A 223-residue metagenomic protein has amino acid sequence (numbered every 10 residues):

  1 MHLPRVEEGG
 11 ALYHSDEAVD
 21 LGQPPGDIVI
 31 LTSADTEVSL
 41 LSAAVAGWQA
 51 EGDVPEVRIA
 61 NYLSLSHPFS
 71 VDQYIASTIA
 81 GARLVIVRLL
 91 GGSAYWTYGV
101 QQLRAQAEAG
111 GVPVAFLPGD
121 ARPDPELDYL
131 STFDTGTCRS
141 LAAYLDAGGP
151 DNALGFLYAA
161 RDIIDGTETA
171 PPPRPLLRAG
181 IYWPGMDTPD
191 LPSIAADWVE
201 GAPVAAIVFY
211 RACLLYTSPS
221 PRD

Functional and structural regions predicted by a protein language model:
M1-Y13, D20, P24-D27, S64-F69 (+3 more regions): Structured catalytic cores of large enzymes
G9-H14, P55-A76, R222: A short, well-structured beta->alpha microelement
L12, T36-L41, L215: Short N-terminal binding/cap micro-motifs at the start of the first secondary-structure element
D27, L40-A44, V71: Short, glycine/acidic-enriched capping/hinge loops at junctions between secondary-structure elements
L31-A34: Long, charged/polar, low-complexity intrinsically disordered N-terminal extensions that precede catalytic
E37-L40, A44, T78, G99 (+1 more regions): General structural feature for long, well-ordered alpha-helical segments within catalytic domains of soluble enzymes
L40-P55, S218: A short, Lys/Arg-enriched amphipathic alpha-helix followed by its capping loop at the start of a domain
Y216-D223: Conserved small/polar residues in nucleotide/adenosyl-binding loops
